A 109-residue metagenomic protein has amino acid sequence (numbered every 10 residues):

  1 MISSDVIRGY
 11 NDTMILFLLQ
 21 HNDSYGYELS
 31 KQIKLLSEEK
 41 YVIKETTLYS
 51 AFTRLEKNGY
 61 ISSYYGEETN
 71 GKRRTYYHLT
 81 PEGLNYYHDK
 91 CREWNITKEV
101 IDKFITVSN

Functional and structural regions predicted by a protein language model:
M1-D5, Y65-G66: Short beta-strand/turn micro-motifs at beta-sheet edges
S3-T47: N-terminal helix-turn-helix DNA-binding core of bacterial DNA-binding proteins
S4-D5, Y60, S108-N109: Short, contiguous hydrophobic alpha-helices characteristic of membrane insertion segments
F17, K31, S50, H88 (+1 more regions): A cross-family signal for key residues in well-ordered alpha-helices that form functional helical elements
L48-Y49, L55: Basic amphipathic alpha-helical segments that dock to polyanions
E56-R73: Beta-hairpin "wing" of winged helix-turn-helix
T69-C91: Basic, amphipathic "hinge/linker" alpha-helix immediately C-terminal to the N-terminal HTH DNA-binding motif
N85-N109: Amphipathic alpha-helical dimerization/coiled-coil segments that flank or bridge DNA-binding/regulatory modules
